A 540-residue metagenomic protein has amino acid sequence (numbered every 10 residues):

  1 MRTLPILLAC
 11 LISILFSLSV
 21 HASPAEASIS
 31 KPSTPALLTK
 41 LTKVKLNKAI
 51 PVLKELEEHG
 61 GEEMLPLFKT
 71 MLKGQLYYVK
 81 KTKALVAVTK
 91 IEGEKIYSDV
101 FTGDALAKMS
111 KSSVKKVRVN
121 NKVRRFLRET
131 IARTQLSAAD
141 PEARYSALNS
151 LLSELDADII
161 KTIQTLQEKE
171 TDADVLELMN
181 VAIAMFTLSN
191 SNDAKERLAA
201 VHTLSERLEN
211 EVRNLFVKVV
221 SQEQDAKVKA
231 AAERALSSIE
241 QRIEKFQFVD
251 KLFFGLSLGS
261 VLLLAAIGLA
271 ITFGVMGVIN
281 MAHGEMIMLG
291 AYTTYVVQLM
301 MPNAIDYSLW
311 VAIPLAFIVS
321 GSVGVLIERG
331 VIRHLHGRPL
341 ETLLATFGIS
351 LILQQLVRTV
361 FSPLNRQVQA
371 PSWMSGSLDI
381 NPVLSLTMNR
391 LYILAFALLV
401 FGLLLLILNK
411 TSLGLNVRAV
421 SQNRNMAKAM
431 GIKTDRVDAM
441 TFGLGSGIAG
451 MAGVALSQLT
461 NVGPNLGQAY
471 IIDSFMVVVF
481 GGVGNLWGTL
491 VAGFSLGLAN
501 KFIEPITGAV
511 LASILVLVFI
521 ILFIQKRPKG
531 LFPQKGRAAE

Functional and structural regions predicted by a protein language model:
A25-N214, K218-V249: Extended repeat-based scaffolds of very large eukaryotic assembly and lipid-transport proteins
K251, I407-L408, S412, D438-G484 (+1 more regions): Inter-helical junctions in multi-pass inner-membrane proteins, predominant in energy-converting antiporter-like
I271-T293, H336-L344, N416, V437-M440 (+4 more regions): Short, non-helical or kinked segments that cap or interrupt transmembrane helices
H283-L326, G482: Membrane-embedded helix boundary and interhelical linker motif in transport proteins
D306-I349, L356, V491-A492, L496 (+1 more regions): Alpha-helical transmembrane segments within multi-pass membrane transporters and channels
L335, E341, A345, V360 (+5 more regions): Cytosolic-side transmembrane-helix boundaries in multi-pass membrane proteins
T342-K410, V437-M440, T507, I514 (+1 more regions): Transmembrane helix-bundle core of multi-pass membrane transporters and related energy-transducing complexes
L386-V462, V491: Helix-loop-helix "hairpin" substructures at the membrane interface of multi-pass membrane proteins
